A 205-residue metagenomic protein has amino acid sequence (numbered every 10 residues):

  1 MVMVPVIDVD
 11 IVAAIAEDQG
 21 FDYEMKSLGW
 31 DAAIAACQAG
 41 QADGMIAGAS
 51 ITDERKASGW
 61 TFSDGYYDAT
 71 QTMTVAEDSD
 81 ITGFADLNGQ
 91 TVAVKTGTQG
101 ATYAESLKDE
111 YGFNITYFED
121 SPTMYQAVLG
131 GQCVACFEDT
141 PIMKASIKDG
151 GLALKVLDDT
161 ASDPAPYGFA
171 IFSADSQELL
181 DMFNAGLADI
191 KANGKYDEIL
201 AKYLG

Functional and structural regions predicted by a protein language model:
M1-A49: Extracytoplasmic small-molecule ligand-binding "clamshell" domains of the periplasmic binding protein/Venus flytrap
I15, C37-Q38, L87, V128-L129 (+2 more regions): Hydrophobic residues within well-ordered alpha-helices
F21-D22, Q99-T116, L154-D158, A185-G205: Ligand-binding clefts/hinges and TM-proximal coupling segments of bilobed small-molecule sensing domains
E24-A36, S79, I115-G130, I142: Short helix-initiation/N-cap motifs at beta->coil->alpha
D31-A33, S50-E54, S79-I81, G97-T102 (+4 more regions): Solvent-exposed loop/turn segments at secondary-structure junctions within structured extracellular/periplasmic domains
A32, G48-A57, E105-S106, L129-G130 (+1 more regions): A ligand-binding cleft/hinge motif common to bilobed small-molecule-binding domains
Y67-V75, K144, K148-L187, L204-G205: Periplasmic-binding protein-like
V75-V92: Flexible hinge/capping segments at coil-to-helix
